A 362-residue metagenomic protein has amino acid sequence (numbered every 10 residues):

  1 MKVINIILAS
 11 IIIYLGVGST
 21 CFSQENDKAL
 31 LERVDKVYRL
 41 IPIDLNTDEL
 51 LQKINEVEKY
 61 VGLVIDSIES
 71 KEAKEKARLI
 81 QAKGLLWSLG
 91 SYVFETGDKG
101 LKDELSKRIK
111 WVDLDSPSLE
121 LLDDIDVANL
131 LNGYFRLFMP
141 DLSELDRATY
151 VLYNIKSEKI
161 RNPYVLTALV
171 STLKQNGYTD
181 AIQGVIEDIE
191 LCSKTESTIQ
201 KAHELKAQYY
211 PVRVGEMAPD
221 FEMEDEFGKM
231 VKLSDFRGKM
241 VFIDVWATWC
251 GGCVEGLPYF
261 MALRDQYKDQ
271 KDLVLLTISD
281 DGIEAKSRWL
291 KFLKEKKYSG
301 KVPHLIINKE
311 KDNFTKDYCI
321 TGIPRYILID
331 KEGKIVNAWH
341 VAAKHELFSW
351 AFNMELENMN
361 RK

Functional and structural regions predicted by a protein language model:
M1-E25, M359: Bacterial Sec-dependent N-terminal signal peptides
Q24-D220, E224-F227: Oxidative protein folding and maturation machinery
E222-V241, D265: A short beta-strand-turn-helix
R237-G238, V245-D265: Conserved redox-active cysteine motifs that mediate thiol-disulfide chemistry, especially di-cysteine Cys-X(1-2)-Cys
M240-V241, L273, P324: Alpha/beta-hydrolase fold active-site loops
Q270-K286, Y298-K311: Thiol-based oxidoreductase modules, predominantly thioredoxin-like and allied folds used for disulfide exchange
L290-K331: Short, internal strand/loop/helix patches that form the active-site neighborhood or redox-interaction surface
L328-K362: Thiol-/selenol-based redox modules, centered on thioredoxin-like and closely related oxidoreductase domains
